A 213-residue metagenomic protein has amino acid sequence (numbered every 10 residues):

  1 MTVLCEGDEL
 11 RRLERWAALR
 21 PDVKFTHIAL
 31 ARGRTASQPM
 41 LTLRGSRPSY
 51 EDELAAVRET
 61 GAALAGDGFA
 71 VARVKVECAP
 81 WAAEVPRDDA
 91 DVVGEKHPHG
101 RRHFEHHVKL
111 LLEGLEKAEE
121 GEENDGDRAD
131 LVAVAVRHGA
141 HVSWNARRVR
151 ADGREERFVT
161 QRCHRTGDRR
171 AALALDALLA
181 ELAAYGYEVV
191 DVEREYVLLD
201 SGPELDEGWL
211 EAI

Functional and structural regions predicted by a protein language model:
M1-I213: Long, contiguous binding/interaction regions
